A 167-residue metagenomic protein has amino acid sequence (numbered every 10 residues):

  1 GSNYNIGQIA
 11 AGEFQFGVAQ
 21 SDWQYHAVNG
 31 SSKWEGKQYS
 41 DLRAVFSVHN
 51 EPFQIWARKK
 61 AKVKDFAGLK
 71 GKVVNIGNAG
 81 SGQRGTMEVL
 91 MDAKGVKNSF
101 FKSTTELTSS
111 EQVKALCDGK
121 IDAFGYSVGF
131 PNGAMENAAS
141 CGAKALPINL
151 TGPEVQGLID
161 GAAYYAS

Functional and structural regions predicted by a protein language model:
G1, S47-D118: Bilobed "Venus flytrap"/periplasmic-binding protein-like clamshell domains and structurally analogous long
G1-H26, E35: N-terminal (or domain-start) structured segment
A10-F14, N29, V74, D92-V96 (+2 more regions): Sec-exported extracytoplasmic/periplasmic mature domains
A11, F16, K33-S40, A143-P147: Extracytoplasmic "Venus flytrap"/periplasmic binding protein-like
F14, S21-Q24, N50, R58-A61 (+3 more regions): Solvent-exposed coil/turn segments that connect beta secondary-structure elements in extracytoplasmic/periplasmic
S21, S32, N98-S167: Pocket-lining segment of extracytoplasmic ligand-binding domains
E35-V48, F53: A structural signal for short loop-to-beta-strand junctions that line the ligand-binding cleft of periplasmic/secreted
